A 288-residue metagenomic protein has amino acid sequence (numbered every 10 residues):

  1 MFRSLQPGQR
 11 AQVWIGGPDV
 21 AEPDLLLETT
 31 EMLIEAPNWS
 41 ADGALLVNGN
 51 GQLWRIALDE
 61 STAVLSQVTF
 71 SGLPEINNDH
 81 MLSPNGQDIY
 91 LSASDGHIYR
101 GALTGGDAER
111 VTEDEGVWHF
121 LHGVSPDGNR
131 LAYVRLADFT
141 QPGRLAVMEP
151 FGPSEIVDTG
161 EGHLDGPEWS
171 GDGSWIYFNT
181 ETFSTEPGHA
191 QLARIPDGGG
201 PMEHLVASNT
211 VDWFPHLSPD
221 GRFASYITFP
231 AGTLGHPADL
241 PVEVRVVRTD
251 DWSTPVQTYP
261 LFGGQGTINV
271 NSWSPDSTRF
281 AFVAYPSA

Functional and structural regions predicted by a protein language model:
M1-A288: Sequence signature of WD/YWTD-type beta-propeller architectures
